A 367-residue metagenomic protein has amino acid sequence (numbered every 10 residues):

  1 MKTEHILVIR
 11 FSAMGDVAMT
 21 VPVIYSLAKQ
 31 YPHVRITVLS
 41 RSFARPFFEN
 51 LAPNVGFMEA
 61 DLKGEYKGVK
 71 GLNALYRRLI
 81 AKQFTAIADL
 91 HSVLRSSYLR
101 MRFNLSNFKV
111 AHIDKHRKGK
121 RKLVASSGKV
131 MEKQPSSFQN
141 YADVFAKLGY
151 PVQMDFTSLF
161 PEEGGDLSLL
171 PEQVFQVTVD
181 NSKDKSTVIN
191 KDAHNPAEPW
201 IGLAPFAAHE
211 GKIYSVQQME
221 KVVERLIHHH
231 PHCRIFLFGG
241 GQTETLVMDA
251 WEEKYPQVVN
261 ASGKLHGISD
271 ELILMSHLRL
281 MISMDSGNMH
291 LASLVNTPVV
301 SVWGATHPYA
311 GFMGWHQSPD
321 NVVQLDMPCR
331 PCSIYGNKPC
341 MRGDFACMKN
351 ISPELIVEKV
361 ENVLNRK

Functional and structural regions predicted by a protein language model:
M1-K367: Catalytic machinery of carbohydrate-active enzymes, primarily nucleotide-sugar-dependent glycosyltransferases
